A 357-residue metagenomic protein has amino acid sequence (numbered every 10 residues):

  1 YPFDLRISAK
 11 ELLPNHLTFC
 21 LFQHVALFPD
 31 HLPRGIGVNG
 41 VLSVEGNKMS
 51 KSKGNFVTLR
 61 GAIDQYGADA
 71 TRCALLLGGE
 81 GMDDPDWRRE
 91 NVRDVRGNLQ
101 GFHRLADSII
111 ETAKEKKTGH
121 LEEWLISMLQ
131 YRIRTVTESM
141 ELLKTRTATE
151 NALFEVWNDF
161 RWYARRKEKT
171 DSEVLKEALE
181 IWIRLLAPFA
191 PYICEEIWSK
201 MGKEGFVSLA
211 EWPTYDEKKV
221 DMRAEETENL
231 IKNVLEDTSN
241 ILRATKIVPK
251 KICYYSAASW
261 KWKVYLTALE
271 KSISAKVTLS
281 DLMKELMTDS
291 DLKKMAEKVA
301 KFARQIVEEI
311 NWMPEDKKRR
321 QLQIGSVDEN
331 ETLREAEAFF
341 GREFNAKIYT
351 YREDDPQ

Functional and structural regions predicted by a protein language model:
Y1-E115, L125-R165, L175-A187: Structured secondary-structure scaffolds
F22-P29, G61-A62, I193-E196, T238-R243 (+1 more regions): Intrinsically disordered, low-complexity boundary segments flanking structured domains
P29-G37, G202, I247, E343: A generic structural signal for short, non-catalytic loop/turn and secondary-structure boundary residues
E45, P85, E196, K263-V264: Switch/connector loops and helix/strand junctions flanking conserved nucleotide-binding motifs in nucleotide-processing
Q65, L105, S139, K200 (+4 more regions): Residues that form generic nucleotide/phosphate-binding pockets
G67, L143-K144, A190, V277-T278 (+1 more regions): Short, solvent-exposed helix-helix connector turns and helix-capping sites enriched in acidic/polar residues
R89, R93, G205-Q357: C-terminal low-complexity, glycine/proline- and small-hydrophobic-enriched intrinsically disordered tails that act as
E115-T137, E150-F154, N158-E236, Y255: Acidic, turn-prone loop/beta-hairpin segments
